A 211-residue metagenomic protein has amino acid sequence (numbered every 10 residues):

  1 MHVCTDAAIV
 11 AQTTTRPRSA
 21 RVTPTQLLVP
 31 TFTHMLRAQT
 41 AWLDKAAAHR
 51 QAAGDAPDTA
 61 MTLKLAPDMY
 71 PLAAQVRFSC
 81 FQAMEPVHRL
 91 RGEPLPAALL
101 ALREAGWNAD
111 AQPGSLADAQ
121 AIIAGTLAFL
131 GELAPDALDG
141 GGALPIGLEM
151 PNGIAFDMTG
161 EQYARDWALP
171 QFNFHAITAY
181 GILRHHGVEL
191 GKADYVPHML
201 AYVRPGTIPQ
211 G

Functional and structural regions predicted by a protein language model:
A7-V22: Short, Lys/Arg-enriched N-terminal segments with co-localized hydrophobic residues within the first ~10-30 amino acids
L28-M35: A conserved active-site cap/scaffold subdomain adjacent to cofactor or substrate pockets
L36, T40-A47, M84-V87, A124-G131 (+1 more regions): Structural signal for well-ordered, non-membrane alpha-helices
Q51-T62, G131-A164, V196: Acidic interhelical loop/turn segments
M69-R103: Conserved alpha-helical segments that form or flank metal/cofactor-binding pockets of metalloenzymes
G114-G125, F129, L133-A134: Mid-length scaffold segments of soluble, non-membrane domains
E161-P209: C-terminal or internal capping secondary-structure element at the end of a domain, subdomain, or sheet
